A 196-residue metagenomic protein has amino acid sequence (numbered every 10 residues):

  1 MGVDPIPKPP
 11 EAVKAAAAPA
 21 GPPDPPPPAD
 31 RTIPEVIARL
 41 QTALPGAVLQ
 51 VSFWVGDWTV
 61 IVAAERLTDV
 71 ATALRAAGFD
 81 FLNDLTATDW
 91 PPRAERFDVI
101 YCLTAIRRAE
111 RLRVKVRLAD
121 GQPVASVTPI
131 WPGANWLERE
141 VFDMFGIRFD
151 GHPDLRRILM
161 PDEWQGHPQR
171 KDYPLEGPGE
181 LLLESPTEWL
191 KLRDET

Functional and structural regions predicted by a protein language model:
M1-T196: Terminal low-complexity/charged segments
